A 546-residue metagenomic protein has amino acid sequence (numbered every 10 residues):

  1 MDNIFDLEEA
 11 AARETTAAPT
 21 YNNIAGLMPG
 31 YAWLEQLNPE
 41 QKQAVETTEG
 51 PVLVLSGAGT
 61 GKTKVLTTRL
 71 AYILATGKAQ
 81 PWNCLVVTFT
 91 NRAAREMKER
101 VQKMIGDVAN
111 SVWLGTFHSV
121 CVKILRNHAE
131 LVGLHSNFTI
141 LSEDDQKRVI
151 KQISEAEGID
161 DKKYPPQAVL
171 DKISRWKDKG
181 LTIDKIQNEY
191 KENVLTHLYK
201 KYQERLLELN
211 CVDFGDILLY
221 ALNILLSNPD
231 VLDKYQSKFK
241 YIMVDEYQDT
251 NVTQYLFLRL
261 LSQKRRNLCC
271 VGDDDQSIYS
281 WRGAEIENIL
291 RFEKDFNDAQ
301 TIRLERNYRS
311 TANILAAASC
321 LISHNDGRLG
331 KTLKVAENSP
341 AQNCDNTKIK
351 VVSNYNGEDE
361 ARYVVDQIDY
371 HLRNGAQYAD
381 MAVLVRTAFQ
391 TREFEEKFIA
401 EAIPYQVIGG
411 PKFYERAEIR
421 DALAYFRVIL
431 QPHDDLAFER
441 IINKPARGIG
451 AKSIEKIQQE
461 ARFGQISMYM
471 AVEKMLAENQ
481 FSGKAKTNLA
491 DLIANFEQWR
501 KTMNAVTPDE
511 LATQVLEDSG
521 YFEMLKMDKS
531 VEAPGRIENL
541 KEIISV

Functional and structural regions predicted by a protein language model:
M1-S136, I140-L141, D233, E287 (+1 more regions): P-loop NTPase Walker
G26, G30, L34-V54, A58 (+8 more regions): Conserved helicase NTPase motor core
N38, V87, L114, T139-E143 (+14 more regions): Conserved phosphate/pyrophosphate-binding and hydrolysis machinery centered on Walker-type P-loop NTPases, extending
T47, A109-V112, E130-D216, F239 (+4 more regions): ATP-hydrolysis module of ASCE/P-loop NTPase motor domains, specifically the Walker B Asp-Glu catalytic pair
G50, A79-N83, V108-S111, Q146-V149 (+6 more regions): Short glycine-/polar-rich loops that comprise or flank the Walker A/P-loop and associated switch/sensor motifs
T60-L66, L70, N297-Q300, E305-P404 (+4 more regions): Helicase P-loop NTPase motor core
V120-H128, D275-R282, R309-S310, V407-L430 (+1 more regions): Short alpha-helix plus adjacent loop in nuclease-associated cores
N188, Q377, T391-I403, R416 (+1 more regions): Conserved helicase C-terminal RecA-like lobe
